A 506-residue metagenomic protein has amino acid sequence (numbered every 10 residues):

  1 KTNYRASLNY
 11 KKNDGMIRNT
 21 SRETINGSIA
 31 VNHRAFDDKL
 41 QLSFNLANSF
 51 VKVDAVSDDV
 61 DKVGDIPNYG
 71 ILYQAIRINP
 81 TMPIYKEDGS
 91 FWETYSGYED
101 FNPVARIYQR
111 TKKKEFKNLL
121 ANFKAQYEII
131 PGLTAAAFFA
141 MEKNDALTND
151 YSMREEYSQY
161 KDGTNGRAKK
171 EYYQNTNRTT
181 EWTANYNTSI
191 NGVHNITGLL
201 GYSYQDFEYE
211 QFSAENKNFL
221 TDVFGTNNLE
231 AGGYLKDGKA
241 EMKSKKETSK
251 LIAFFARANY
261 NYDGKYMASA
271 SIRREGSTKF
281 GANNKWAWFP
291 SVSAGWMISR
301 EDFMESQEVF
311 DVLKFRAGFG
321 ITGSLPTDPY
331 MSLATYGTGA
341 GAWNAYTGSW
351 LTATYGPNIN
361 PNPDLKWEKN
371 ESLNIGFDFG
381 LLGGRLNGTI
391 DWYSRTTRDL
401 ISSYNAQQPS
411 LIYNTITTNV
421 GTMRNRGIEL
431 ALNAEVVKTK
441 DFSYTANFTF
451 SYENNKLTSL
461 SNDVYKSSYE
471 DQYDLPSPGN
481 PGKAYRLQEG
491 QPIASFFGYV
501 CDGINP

Functional and structural regions predicted by a protein language model:
K1-T20: Short strand-turn segments of transmembrane beta-barrel domains in outer membranes, especially the first one or two
L8-K12, A268-S277, F319, E435-V436: Transmembrane beta-strand segments that form the barrel wall of outer-membrane beta-barrel proteins
M16-I17, N26-N118, F138-I252, R300-E371 (+3 more regions): Surface-exposed loop/interface segments of Gram-negative outer-membrane beta-barrel transport/assembly proteins
M16-R18, T278-N283: Solvent-exposed loop/turn segments connecting transmembrane beta-strands in outer-membrane beta-barrel proteins
G27-N32, W288-W296: Feature captures outer-membrane beta-barrel proteins of Gram-negative bacteria and organelles
A121-Y127, F139-K143, F379-L381: Alpha-helical support elements that line or immediately flank enzyme active sites and cofactor-binding pockets
I252-Y262: Structured alpha-helical segments in the cores of large, soluble enzyme domains
N374-G376: Glycine-centered tight-turn and secondary-structure capping sites
